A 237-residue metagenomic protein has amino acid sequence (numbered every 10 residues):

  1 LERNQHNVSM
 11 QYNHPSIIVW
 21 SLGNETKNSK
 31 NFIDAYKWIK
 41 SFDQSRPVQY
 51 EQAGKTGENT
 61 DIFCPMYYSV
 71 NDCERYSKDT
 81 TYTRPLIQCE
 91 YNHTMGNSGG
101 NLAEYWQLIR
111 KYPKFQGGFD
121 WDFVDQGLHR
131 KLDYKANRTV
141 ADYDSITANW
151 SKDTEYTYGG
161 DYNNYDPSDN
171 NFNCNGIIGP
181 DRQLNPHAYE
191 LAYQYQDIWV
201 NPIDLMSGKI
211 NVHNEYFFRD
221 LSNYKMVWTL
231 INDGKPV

Functional and structural regions predicted by a protein language model:
L1-N211, Y216-S222, V227-P236: Extended substrate-binding grooves/exosites of carbohydrate-active enzymes
